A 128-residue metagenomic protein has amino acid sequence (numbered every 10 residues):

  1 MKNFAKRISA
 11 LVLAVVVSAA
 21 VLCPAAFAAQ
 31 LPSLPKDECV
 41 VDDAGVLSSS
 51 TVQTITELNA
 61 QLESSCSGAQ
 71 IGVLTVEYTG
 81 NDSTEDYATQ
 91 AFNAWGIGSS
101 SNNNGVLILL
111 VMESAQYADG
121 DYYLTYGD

Functional and structural regions predicted by a protein language model:
F4, S9, V16-F27: C-terminal segment of classical bacterial N-terminal signal peptides
A14-V17, K36: Generic secretory/membrane-interface signal
F27-D128: Folded, non-transmembrane soluble domains that reside on the lumenal/extracytoplasmic side of membranes
